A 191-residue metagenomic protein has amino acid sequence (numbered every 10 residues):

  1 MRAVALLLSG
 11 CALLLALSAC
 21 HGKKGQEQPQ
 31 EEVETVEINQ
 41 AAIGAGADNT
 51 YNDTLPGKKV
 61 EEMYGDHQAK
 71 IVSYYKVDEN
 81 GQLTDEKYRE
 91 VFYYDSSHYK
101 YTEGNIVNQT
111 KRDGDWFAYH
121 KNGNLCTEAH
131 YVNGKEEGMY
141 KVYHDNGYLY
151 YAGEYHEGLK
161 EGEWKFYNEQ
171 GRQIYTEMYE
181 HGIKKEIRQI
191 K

Functional and structural regions predicted by a protein language model:
M1-E31: Bacterial Sec-dependent N-terminal signal peptides
C20-K191: Glycine/tyrosine- and acidic-biased, solvent-exposed loop/turn segments at the edges of beta-strands
